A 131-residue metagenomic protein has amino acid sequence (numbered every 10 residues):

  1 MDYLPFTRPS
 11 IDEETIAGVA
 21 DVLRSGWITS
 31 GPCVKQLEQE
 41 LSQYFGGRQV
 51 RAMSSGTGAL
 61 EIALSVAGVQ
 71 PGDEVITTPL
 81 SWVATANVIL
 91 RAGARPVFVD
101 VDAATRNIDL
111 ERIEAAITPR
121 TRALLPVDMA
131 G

Functional and structural regions predicted by a protein language model:
M1-I28, P32: N-terminal "arm"/small-domain region of PLP-dependent enzymes with the aminotransferase-like
P5-T7, S54, L125-V127: Short beta-strand segments
T15-G18, L37, A84: Hydrophobic alpha-helical segments typical of transmembrane helices and their membrane-interface/capping positions
W27-E74, V88-R91, F98-D100: Phosphate-binding glycine-rich loop
T57, A130-G131: Short, solvent-exposed turn/loop segments enriched in Gly/Ser/Thr/Pro and often Arg
S65-M129: PLP-dependent aminotransferase-like
